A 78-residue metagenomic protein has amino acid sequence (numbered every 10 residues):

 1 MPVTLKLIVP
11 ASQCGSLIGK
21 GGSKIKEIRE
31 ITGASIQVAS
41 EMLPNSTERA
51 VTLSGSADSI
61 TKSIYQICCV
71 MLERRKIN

Functional and structural regions predicted by a protein language model:
M1-S12, S35-A50, S56-N78: Long, compositionally biased intrinsically disordered regions
C14-S16, K24-E27, S35: Conserved tryptophan-centered aromatic signature that marks the ligand-binding surface of SH3 and related Trp-rich
L17-I18, S46: Alpha-helix N-cap/helix-start motif
G19-G22, G55: Periodic glycine anchor positions in long extracellular repeat architectures
